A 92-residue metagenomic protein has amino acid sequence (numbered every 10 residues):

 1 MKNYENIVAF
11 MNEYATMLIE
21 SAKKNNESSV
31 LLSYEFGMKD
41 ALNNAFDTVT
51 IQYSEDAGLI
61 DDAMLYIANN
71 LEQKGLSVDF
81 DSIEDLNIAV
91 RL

Functional and structural regions predicted by a protein language model:
K2-K23: Short terminal alpha-helical segments
N3, S82-D85: Protein-protein interaction and targeting regions used for scaffolding, dimerization, and localization
V8-A9, T50, R91: N-terminal non-cleavable signal-anchor helices
N25-S82: Acidic, low-complexity, intrinsically disordered interaction modules
L86-L92: A generic structural motif
